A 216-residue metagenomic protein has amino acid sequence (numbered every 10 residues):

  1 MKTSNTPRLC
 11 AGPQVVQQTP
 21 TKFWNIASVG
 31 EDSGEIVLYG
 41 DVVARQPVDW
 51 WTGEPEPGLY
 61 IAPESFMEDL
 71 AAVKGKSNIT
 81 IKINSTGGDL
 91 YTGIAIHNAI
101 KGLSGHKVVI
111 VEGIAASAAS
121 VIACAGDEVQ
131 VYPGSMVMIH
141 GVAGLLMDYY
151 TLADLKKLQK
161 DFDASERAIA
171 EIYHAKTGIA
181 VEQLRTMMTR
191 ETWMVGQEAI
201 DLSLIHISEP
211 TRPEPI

Functional and structural regions predicted by a protein language model:
M1-H106, G126-E128, Y132-T177: Small-residue-centered hinge/linker elements
I81, E112, V137-M138, Q183-M187: Beta-strand segments within the central parallel beta-sheet cores of soluble alpha/beta enzyme folds
I83-G93, K107-I122, E191-T192: Gly/Ser-rich catalytic serine loop of serine hydrolases
A119-E128, P133, V195-E198, L202-I205: Active-site-proximal glycine-rich helix-loop-beta segment
G141, M188, T211: Short, flexible helix/strand-to-coil boundary loops that buttress conserved ligand/catalytic motifs in alpha/beta
D163, Y173-L204: Crotonase-fold acyl-CoA enzyme core
I205-I216: Single conserved hydrophobic/aromatic residue that forms the stacking wall/gate of nucleotide- or nucleobase-binding
